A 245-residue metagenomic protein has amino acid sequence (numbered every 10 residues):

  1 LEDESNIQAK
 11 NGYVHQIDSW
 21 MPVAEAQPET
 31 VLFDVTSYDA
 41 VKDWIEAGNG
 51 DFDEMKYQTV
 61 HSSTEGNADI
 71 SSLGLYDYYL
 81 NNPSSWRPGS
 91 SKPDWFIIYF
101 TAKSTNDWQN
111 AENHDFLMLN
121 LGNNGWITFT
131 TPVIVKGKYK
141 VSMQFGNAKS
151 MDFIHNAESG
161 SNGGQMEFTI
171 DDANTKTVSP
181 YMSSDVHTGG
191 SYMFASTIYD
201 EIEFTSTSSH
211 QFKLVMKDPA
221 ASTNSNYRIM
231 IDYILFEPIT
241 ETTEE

Functional and structural regions predicted by a protein language model:
L1-S5: An exposed tryptophan-centered "aromatic clamp" motif
N6-V23: FKBP-type peptidyl-prolyl cis-trans isomerase
D18-E245: Extracytoplasmic
